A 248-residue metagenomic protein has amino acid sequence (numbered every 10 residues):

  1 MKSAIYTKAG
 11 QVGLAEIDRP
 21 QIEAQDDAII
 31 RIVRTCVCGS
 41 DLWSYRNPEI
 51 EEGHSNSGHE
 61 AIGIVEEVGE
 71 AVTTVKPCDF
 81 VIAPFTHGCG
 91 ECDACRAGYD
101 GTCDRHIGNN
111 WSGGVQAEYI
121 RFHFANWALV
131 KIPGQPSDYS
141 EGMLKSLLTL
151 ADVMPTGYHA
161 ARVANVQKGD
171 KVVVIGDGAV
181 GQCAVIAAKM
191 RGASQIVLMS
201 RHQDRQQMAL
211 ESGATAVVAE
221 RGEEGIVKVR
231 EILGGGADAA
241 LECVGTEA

Functional and structural regions predicted by a protein language model:
M1-K2: Extreme N-terminal starter segment of soluble prokaryotic enzymes
P20-T35, P48-R96, G113, P133-S140: Glycine-rich beta-strand-centered segment in the early N-terminal region that forms part of a ligand/cofactor-binding
S40-R46: Cytochrome P450 core scaffold surrounding the K-helix E-X-X-R motif and the conserved "meander" helix-loop region
C89-I175: NAD(P)H dinucleotide-binding glycine-rich loop of Rossmann-like/cofactor-binding domains, especially the beta1-alpha1
D138-E223, V227, A239: Mid-domain Rossmann-like dinucleotide-binding core that forms the NAD(H)/NADP(H) cofactor-binding site
G235-L241: Short SAM/SAH-binding signature in class I
C243-A248: Beta-loop-alpha module in the N-terminal Rossmann-like domain of NAD(P)-dependent dehydrogenases, especially those
